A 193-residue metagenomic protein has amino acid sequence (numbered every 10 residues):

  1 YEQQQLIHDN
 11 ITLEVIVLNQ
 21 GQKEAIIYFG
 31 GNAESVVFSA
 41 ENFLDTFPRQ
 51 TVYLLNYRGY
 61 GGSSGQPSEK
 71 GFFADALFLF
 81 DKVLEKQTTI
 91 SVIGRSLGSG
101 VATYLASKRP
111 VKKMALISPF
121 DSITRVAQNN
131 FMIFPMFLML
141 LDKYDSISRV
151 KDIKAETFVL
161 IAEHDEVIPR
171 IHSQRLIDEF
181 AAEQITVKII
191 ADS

Functional and structural regions predicted by a protein language model:
Y1-I7: An N-terminal hydrophobic leader/cap segment in hydrolases
H8-K82, R95-G100: Membrane-embedded segments
A33-E34, H164-I168: Acidic catalytic loop of the alpha/beta-hydrolase fold
E41-N42, S146, A155, P169-D178: Short alpha-helix in the alpha/beta-hydrolase fold that links the catalytic acid
K86-S96: Alpha/beta-hydrolase fold nucleophile elbow
S99-R149, A155: Hydrolase active-site cap/lid region
I153-K154, V159-D165: Short beta-strand/loop motif that positions the catalytic acidic residue of the alpha/beta-hydrolase fold
Q174-S193: Catalytic histidine neighborhood in serine/cysteine hydrolases with alpha/beta-hydrolase-type architecture
